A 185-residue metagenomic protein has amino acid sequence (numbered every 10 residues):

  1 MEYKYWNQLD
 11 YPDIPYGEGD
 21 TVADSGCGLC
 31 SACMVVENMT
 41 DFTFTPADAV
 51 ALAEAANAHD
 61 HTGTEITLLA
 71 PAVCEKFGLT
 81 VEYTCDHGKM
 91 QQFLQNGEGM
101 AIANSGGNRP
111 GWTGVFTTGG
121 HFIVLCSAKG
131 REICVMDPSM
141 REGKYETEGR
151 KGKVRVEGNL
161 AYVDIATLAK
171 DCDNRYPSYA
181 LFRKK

Functional and structural regions predicted by a protein language model:
M1-H61: Active-site-adjacent structural segments surrounding the nucleophilic cysteine of cysteine proteases and isopeptidases
Y3, F116-T117, S127-K185: Noncatalytic regulatory segments and standalone regulatory/sensor domains
G28-V36, P46, V50, T67-P71 (+3 more regions): Extracytoplasmic/secreted envelope proteins and their assembly/folding machinery, especially bacterial periplasmic
C30-C33, C74, C85, C126 (+2 more regions): Generic recognition of cysteine residues
F44, T64, C85, L160-V163: Short coil/turn linker and secondary-structure boundary residues
N57-C85: Mid-length scaffold segments of soluble, non-membrane domains
Y83-Y145: Active-site-adjacent substructure of cysteine-protease-like catalytic cores
